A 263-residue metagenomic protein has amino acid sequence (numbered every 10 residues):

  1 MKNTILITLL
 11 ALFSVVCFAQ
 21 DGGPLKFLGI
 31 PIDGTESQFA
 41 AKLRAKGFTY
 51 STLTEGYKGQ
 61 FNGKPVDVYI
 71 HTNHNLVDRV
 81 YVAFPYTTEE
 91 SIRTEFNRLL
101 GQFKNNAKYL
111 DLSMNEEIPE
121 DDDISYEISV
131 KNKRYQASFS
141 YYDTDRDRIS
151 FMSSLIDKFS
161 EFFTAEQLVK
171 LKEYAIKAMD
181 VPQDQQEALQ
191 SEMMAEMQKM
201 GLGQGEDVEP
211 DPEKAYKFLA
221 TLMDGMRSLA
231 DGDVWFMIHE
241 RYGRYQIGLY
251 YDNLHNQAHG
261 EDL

Functional and structural regions predicted by a protein language model:
M1-V16: Sec-dependent N-terminal signal peptides
K2, Q20-G22, D67: Homeobox/homeodomain signature
L6, D21, Y57-G59: Short, well-ordered helical secondary-structure segments
L10, F61, N73, I128-V130 (+1 more regions): Sterically constrained small-residue positions within well-ordered secondary structures of folded domains
V15-C17, L76-V77: Short amphipathic alpha-helical segments, especially helix-boundary/capping motifs
Q20-T54, P85-L263: Non-cytosolic coordination micro-motifs
A41-R79: N-terminal, post-signal-peptide region of Sec/Tat-exported proteins
